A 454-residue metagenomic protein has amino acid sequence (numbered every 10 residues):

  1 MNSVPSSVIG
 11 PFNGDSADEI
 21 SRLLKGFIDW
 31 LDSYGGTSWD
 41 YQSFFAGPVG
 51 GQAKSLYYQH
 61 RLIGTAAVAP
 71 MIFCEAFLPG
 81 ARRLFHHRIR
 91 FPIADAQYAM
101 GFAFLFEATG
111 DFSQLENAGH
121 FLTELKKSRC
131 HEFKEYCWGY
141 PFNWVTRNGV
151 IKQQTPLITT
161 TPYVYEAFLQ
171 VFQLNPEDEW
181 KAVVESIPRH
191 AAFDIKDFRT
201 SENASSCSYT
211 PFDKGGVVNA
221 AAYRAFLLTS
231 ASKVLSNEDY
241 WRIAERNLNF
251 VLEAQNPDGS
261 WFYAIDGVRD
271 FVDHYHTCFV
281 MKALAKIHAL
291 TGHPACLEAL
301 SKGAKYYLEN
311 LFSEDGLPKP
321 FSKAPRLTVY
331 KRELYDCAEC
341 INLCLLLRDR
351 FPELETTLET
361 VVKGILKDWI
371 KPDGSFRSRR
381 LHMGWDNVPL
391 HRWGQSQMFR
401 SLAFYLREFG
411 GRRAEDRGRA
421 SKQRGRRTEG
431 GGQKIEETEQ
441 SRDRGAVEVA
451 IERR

Functional and structural regions predicted by a protein language model:
N2-R413, K422, R427, I435 (+1 more regions): Glycan-recognition and catalytic cores of secretory/periplasmic carbohydrate-active enzymes
T438: Conserved ASCE/P-loop NTPase catalytic core
